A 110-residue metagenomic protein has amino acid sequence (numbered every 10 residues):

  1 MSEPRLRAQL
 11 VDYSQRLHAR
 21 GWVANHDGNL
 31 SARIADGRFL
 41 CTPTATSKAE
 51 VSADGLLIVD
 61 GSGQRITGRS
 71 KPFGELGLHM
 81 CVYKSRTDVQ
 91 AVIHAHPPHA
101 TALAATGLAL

Functional and structural regions predicted by a protein language model:
M1-L110: Glycine-rich flexible loops
